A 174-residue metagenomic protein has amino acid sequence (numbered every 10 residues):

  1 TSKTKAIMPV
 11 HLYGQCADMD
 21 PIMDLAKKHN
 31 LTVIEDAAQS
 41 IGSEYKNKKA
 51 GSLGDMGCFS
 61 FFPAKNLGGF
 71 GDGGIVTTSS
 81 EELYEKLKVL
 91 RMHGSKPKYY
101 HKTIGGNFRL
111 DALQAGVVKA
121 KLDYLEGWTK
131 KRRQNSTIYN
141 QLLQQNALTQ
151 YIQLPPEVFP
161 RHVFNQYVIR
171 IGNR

Functional and structural regions predicted by a protein language model:
T1-G69, I75-T77, E82: Active-site phosphate-binding strand-loop segment of PLP-dependent enzymes
A6-V10, Q15, M19-P21, K28 (+2 more regions): PLP-dependent aminotransferase class I/II
L67-G71, P160-V163: Short glycine-enriched loop/turn motifs at secondary-structure junctions
